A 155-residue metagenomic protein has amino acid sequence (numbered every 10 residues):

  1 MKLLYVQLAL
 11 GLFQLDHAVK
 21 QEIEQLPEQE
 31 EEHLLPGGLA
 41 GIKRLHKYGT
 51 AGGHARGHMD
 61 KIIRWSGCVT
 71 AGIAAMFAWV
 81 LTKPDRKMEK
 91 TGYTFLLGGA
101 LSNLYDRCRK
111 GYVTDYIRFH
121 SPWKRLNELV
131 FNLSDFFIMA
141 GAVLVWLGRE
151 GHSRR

Functional and structural regions predicted by a protein language model:
M1-R155: Alpha-helical transmembrane bundles and membrane-interface segments of multipass inner-membrane proteins
